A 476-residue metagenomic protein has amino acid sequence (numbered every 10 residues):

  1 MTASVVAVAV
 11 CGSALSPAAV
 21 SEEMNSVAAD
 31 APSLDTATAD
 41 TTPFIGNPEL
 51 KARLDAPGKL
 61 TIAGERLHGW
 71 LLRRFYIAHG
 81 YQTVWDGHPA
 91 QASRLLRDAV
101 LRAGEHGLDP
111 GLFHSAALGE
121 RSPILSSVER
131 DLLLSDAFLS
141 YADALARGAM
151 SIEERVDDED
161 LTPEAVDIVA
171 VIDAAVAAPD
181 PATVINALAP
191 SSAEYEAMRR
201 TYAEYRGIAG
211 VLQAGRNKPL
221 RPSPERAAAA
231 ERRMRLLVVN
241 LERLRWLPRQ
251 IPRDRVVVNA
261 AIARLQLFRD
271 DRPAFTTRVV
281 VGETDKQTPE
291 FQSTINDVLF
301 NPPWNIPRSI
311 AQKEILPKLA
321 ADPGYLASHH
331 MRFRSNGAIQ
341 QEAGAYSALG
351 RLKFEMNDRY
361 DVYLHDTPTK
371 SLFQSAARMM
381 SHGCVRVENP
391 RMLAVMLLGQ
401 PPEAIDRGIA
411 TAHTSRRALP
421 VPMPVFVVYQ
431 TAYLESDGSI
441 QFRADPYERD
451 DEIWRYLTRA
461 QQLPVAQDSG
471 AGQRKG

Functional and structural regions predicted by a protein language model:
M1-L15: Gram-negative bacterial Sec-dependent N-terminal signal peptides
A3-V6, A142, A377: N-terminal hydrophobic or amphipathic segments with adjacent small-residue motifs that include Sec signal peptides
A9, V20-E120: Zn2+-dependent metallopeptidase catalytic domains
A19-R66, L132, D136-S140, V156-G476: Well-ordered beta-sheet/strand-loop patches within structured domains
A78, V84, P89, S93 (+5 more regions): Amphipathic alpha-helical interaction segments
L101-I168: Mature extracellular/secreted ectodomains of secretory-pathway proteins
